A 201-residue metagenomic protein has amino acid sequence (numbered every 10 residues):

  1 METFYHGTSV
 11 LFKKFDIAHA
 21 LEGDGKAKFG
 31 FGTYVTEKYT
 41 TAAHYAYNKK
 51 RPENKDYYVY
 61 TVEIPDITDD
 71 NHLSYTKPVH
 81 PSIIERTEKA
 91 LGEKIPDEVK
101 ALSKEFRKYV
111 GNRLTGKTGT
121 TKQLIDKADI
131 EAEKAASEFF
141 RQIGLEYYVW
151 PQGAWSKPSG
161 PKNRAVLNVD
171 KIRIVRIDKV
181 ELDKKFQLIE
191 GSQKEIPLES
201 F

Functional and structural regions predicted by a protein language model:
M1-F29, T36-Y39, A46-F201: Active-site and NAD+-binding cores of ADP-ribose-processing enzymes
